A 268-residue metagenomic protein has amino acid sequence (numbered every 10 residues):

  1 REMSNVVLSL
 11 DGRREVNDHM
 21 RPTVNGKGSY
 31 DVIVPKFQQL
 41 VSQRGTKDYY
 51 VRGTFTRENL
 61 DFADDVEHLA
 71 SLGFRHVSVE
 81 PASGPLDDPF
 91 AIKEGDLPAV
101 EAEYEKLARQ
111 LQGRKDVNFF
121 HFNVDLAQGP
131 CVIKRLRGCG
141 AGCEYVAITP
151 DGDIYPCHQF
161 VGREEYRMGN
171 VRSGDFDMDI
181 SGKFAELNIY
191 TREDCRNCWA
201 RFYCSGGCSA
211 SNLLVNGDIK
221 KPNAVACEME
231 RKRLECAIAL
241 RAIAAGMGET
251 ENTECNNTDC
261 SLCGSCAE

Functional and structural regions predicted by a protein language model:
R1-A82: Radical SAM/AdoMet-radical enzyme domain recognition
V7-S9, Y50, S78, G138 (+3 more regions): Structured core elements
R14-D18, L86-P89, G207: Short acidic/His/Gly/Ser-rich catalytic and metal-binding motifs that mark active-site loops of diverse hydrolases
N17, F119, C139, M168-V171 (+1 more regions): Short clusters of hydrophobic/aromatic residues that line enzyme substrate/ligand-binding pockets
R21, H158, C208: Short, flexible helix/strand-to-coil boundary loops that buttress conserved ligand/catalytic motifs in alpha/beta
D87-R163, Y203, E254-C255, D259-G264 (+1 more regions): A C-terminal junction/extension of Radical SAM enzymes
V161-E268: Flexible mid-to-C-terminal extensions adjoining Fe-S/redox cofactors in radical SAM and related proteins
